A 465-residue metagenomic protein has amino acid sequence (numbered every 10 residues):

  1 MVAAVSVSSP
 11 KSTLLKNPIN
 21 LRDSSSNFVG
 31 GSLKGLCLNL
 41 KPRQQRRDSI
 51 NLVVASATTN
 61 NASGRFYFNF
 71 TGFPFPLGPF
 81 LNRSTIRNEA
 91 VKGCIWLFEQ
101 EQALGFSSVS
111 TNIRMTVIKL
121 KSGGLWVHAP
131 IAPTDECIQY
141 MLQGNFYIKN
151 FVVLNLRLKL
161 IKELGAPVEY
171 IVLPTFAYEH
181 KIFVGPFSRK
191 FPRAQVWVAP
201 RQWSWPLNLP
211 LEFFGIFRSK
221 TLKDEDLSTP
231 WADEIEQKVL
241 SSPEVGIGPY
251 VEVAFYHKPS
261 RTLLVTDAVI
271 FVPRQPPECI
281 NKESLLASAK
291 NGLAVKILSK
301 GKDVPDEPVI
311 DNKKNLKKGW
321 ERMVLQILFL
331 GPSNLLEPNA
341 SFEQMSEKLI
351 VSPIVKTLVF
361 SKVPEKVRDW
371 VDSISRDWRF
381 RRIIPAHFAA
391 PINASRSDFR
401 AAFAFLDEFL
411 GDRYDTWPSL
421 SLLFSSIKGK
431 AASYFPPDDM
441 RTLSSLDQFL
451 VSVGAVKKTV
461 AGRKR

Functional and structural regions predicted by a protein language model:
V2-S12, A132-P133, Q143-Y170, Y178 (+3 more regions): Cap/insert and terminal regions of metallo-dependent hydrolase folds
V2-S122: Zn-dependent metallo-beta-lactamase
K92-F98, W126, A232-K238: Short, hydrophobic/aromatic-rich segments at coil-to-beta transitions
I118, T175, F255, D267 (+1 more regions): Divalent metal-coordination and catalytic microenvironments
V172, T262-L264, I384: Residue-level marker for buried hydrophobic side chains located in beta-strands that build the well-ordered beta-sheet
F183-K190, A194-S204: Acidic, low-complexity central loop/insert segments
A199-E252: Metallo-beta-lactamase
Q237-E278: Hydrophobic, aromatic-enriched interface-forming segments
